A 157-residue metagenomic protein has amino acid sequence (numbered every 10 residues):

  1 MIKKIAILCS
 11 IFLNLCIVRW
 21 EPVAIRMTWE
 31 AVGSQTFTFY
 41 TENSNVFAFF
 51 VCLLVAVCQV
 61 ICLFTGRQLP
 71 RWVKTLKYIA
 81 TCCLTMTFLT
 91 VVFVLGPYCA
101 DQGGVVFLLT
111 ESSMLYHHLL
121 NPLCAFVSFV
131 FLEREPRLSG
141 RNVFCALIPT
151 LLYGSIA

Functional and structural regions predicted by a protein language model:
M1-I156: Aromatic-rich, lipid-facing transmembrane alpha helices and their immediate juxtamembrane interface loops in integral
